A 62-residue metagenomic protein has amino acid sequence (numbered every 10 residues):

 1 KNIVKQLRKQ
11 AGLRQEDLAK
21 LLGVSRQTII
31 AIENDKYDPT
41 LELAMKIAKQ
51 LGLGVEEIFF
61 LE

Functional and structural regions predicted by a protein language model:
N2-L21: Short basic helix-loop element that most often maps to the first helix and adjoining turn of HTH DNA-binding modules
K5, L41-E42: Short, Lys/Arg-enriched C-terminal cap helix and immediately downstream tail that follows
E16, Q27, E56: Key DNA-contact positions within bacterial/archaeal DNA-binding proteins
V24-Y37: Recognition helix of helix-turn-helix/homeodomain-like DNA-binding domains that insert into the DNA major groove
E42-E57: DNA major-groove recognition helix of helix-turn-helix/homeodomain DNA-binding modules
F59-E62: Short amphipathic recognition helices of helix-turn-helix/homeodomain-type DNA-binding modules
